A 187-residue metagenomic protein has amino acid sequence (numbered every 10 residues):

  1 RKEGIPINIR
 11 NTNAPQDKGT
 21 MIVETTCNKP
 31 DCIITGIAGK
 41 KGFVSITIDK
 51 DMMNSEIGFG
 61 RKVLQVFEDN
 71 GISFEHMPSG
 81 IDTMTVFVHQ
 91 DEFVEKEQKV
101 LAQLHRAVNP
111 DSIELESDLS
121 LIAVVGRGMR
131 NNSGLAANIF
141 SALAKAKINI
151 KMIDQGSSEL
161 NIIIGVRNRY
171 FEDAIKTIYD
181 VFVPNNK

Functional and structural regions predicted by a protein language model:
R1-K187: C-terminal catalytic "cap/lid" subdomain
